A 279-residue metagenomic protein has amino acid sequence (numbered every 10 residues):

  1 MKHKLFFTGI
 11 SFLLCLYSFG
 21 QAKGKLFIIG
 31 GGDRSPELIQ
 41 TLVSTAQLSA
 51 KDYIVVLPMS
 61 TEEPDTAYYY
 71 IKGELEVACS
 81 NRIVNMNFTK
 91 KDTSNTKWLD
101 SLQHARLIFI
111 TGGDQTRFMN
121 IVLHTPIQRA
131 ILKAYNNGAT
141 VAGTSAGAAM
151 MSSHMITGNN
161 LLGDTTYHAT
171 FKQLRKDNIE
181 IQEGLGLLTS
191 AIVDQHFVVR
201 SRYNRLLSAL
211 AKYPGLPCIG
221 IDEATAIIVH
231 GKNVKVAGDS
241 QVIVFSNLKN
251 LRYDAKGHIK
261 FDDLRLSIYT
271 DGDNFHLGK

Functional and structural regions predicted by a protein language model:
M1-A22: Bacterial Sec-dependent N-terminal signal peptides
Q21-A50, Y69-Y70, L75-V77, I156-T157 (+1 more regions): C-terminal and late-domain segments of enzyme folds
Q21-T111: N-terminal beta1-alpha1 cap of cysteine-dependent amidohydrolase-like domains
S101, P126-G138: Catalytic-core regions built around general acid/base machinery
T111-G112, Y135-M155: Catalytic nucleophile loop
Q115-H124: Glycine/threonine-rich flexible loop motifs
